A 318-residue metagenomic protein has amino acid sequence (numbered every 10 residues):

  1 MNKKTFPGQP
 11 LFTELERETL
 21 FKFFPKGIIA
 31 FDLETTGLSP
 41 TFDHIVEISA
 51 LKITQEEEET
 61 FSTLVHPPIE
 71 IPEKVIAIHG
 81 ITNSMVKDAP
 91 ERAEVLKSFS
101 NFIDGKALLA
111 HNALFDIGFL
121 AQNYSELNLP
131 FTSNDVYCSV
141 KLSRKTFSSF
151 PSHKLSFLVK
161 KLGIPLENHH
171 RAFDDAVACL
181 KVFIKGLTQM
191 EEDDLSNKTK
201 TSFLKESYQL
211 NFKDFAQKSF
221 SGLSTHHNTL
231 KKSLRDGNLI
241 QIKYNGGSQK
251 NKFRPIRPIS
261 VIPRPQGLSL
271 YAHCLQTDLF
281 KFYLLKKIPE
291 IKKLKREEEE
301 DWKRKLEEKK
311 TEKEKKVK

Functional and structural regions predicted by a protein language model:
N2-L127, T132, S148, F157-H169: Conserved non-catalytic scaffold segment of RNase H-like nuclease domains
N2-L20, I184-Q241: Acidic two-metal-ion nuclease catalytic site recognized across multiple nuclease folds, prominently DnaQ/RNase D-T
T35-G37, K141, A178: Short, glycine/acidic-enriched loop or turn micro-motifs at the edges of active sites
A107-Y124, F150, K154-K213: Acidic, Mg2+-coordinating catalytic module of metal-dependent nucleases/exonucleases that use a two-metal-ion mechanism
V136-H153: Short alpha-helix plus adjacent loop in nuclease-associated cores
Q217-K318: Core beta-strand-centered patch of the WYL/Sm-like small regulatory domain
